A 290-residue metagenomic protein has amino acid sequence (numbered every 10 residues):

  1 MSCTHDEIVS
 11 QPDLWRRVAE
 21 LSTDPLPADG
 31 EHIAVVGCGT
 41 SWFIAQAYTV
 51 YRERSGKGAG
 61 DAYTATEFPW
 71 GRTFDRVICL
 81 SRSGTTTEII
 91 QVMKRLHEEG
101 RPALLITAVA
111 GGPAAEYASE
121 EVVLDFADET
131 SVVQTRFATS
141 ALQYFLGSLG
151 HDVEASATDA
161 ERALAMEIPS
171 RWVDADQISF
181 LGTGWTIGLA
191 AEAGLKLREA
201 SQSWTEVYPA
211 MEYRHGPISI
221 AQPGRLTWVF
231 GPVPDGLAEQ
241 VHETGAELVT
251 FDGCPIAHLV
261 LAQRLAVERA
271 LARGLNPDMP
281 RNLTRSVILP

Functional and structural regions predicted by a protein language model:
M1-E31, D159: An N-terminal, well-structured beta->alpha segment
M1-L14, L104, F126-A138, C254-L259 (+1 more regions): A cross-family phosphate/adenosyl-ligand binding-site feature
S2-C3, V109-A110, E116, G147-D176 (+1 more regions): Internal, active-site/partner-interface "lid" segment
Q11-V18, S55, E99, L124 (+9 more regions): Change "in soluble alpha/beta enzymes" to "in soluble alpha/beta proteins
R17, P25-V77, D176-Q222, R264-V267 (+1 more regions): Anionic-ligand anchoring segments at beta-strand to alpha-helix junctions in alpha/beta enzyme folds, i.e., glycine
E31-T158, L164-A165, T183, L226-F251: Glycine-rich phosphate-binding loops that contact phosphosugars or nucleotide phosphates
T158-E167, T205-H215, G231-P232: A general structural motif
V233, Q240-P290: Phosphate-moiety recognition in structured ligand-binding domains
